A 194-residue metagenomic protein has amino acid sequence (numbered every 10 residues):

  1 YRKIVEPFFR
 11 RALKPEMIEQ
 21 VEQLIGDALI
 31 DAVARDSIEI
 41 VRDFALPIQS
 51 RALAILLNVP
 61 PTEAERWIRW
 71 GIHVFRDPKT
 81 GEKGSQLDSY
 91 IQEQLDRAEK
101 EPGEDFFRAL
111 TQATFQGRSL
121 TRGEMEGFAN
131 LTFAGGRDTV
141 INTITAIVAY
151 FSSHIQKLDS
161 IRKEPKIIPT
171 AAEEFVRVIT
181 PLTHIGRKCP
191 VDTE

Functional and structural regions predicted by a protein language model:
Y1-E194: Cytochrome P450
